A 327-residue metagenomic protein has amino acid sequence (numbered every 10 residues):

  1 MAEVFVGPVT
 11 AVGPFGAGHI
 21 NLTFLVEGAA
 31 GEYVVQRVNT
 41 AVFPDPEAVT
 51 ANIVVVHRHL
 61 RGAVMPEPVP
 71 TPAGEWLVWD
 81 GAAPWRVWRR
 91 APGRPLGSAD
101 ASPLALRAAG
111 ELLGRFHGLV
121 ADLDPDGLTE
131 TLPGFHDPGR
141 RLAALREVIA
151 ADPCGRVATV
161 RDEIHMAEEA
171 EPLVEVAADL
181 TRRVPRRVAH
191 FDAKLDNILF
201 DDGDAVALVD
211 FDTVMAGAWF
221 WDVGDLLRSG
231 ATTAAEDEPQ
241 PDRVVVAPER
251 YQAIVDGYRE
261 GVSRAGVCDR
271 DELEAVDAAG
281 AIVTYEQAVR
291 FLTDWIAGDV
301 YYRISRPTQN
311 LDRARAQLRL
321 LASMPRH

Functional and structural regions predicted by a protein language model:
M1-V12: Juxta-kinase regulatory segment immediately upstream of eukaryotic protein kinase catalytic domains
A17-A29, V34-V35, P68, P172-W221 (+1 more regions): Active-site acidic catalytic loop and adjacent metal/ATP-binding pocket of ATP-dependent phosphoryl transfer enzymes
H19-E27, G31-Y33, V38-R140, W219 (+1 more regions): Conserved ATP-binding subdomain of kinase catalytic cores across diverse folds
L104, V267-G280: All-alpha amphipathic helical-bundle segments outside canonical DNA-binding/catalytic cores that form hydrophobic
V120-L128, P153, V157, A178 (+2 more regions): Long, hydrophobic, amphipathic alpha-helical segments used as structural scaffolds
T129-D179: Active-site catalytic-loop/activation-segment of kinase and kinase-like phosphoryl-transfer enzymes
V148-A151, T284-H327: ATP/Mg2+ or Mg2+-diphosphate-binding catalytic cores that bind nucleotide phosphates or diphosphates via glycine-rich
F220-A265, I282-Y301: Active-site activation/catalytic loop segments of kinase-like enzymes and analogous catalytic loops in related
